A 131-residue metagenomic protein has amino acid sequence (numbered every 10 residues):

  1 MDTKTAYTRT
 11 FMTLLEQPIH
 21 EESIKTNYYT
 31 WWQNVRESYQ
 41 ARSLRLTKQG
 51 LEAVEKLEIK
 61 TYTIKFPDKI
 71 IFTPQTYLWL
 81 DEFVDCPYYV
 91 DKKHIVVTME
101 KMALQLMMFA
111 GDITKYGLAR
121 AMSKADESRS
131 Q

Functional and structural regions predicted by a protein language model:
D2-T3, Y7-Q17: Charge-rich, low-complexity N-terminal segments
Y7, R42, V54, G111 (+2 more regions): Intrinsic disorder/low-complexity segments
T8, P18-E22, T26-Y28: General marker for long, soluble alpha-helical cores
M12-L15, K25, W32, R36 (+3 more regions): Residue-level detector of alpha-helical secondary structure
V35-S38, R45-K48, K56-K92, V96-L104: Acidic, low-complexity, intrinsically disordered interaction modules
D91-A125: Short, compact, well-ordered microdomains
E127-Q131: Short acidic DE-rich linear segments
